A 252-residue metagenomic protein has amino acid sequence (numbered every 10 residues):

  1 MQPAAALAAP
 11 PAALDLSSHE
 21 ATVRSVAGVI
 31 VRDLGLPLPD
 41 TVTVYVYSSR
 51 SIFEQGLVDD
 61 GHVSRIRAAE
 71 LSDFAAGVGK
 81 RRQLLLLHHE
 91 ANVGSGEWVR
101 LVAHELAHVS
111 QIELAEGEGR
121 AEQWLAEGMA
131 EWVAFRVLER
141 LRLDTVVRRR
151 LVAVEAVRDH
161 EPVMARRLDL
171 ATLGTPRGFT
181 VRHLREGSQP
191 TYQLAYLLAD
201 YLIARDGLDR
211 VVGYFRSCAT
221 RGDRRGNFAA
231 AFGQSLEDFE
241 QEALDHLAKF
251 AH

Functional and structural regions predicted by a protein language model:
Q2-E122, D223-R224: Juxtacatalytic substrate-recognition/specificity segment
G117-H252: Acidic/His/Gly-enriched intrinsically disordered linker/tail segments that often contain short helix/coil "MoRF-like"
